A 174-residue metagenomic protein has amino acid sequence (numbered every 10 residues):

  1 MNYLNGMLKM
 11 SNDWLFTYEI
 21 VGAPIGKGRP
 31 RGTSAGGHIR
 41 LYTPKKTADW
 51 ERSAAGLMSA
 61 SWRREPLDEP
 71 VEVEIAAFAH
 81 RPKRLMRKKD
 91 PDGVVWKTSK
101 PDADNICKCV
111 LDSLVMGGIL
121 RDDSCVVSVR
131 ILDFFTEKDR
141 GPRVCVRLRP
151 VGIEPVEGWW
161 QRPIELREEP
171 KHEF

Functional and structural regions predicted by a protein language model:
M1-F174: Acidic, proline/glycine-enriched N-terminal capping motif
